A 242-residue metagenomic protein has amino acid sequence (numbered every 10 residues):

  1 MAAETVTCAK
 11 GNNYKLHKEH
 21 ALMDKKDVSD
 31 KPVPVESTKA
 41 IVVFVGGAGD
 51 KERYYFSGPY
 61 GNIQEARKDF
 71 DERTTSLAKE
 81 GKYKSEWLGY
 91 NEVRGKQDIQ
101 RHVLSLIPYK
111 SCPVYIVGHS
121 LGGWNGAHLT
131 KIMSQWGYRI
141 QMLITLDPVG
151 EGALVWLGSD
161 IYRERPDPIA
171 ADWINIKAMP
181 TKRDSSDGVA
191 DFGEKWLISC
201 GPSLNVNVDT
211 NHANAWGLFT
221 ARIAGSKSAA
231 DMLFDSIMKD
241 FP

Functional and structural regions predicted by a protein language model:
E4-A21, K25-C112: Active-site catalytic motif of lipid deacylating hydrolases and related acyltransferases
V6-K18, R163-P242: C-terminal catalytic-base region of ester-bond hydrolases, centering on the histidine of the charge-relay
K39-V42, R101-D191: Serine-dependent carboxylesterase/thioesterase catalytic core of lipase-like alpha/beta-hydrolase/SGNH enzymes
G61-L77, G158-R165, S186-W196: Short, aromatic/basic amphipathic alpha-helical patches
I63, K96, H119-G126, S226: Solvent-exposed, acidic/flexible segments
K68-E86, Y109-K110, M133-M142, I169-D172 (+1 more regions): Structural alpha-beta junctions
